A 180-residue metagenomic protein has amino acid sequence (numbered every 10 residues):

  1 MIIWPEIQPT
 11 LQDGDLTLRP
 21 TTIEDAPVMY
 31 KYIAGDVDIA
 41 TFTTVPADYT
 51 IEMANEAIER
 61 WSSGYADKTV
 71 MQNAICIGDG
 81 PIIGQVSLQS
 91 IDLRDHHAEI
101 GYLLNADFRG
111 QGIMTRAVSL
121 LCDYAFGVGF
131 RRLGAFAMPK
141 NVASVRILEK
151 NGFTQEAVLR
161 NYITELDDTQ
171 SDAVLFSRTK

Functional and structural regions predicted by a protein language model:
M1-V28, Y32-V37, Q72-K180: Acyl-donor (CoA/ACP) binding surface of acyl/acetyltransferases
D38-R60, N73: Conserved GNAT-fold acetyl-CoA-binding loop/helix
R60-W61, Y124: A generic secondary-structure signal
S63-K68: Short loop/turn motifs at secondary-structure junctions and domain boundaries
